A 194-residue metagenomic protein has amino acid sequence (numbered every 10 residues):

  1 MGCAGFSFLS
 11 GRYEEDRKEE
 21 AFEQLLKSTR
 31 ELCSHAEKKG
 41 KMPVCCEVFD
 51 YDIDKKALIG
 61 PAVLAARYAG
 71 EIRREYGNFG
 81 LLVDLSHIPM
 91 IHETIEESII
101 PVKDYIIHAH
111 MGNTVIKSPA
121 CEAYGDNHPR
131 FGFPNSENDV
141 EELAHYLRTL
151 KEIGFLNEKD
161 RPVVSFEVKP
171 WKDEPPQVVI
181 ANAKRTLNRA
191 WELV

Functional and structural regions predicted by a protein language model:
M1-A4, E31-S34, V63-V83, P89-V194: Histidine-acidic metal/acid-base catalytic patches
M1-G80, M90: Active-site acidic/histidine proton-transfer and metal-coordination neighborhood in alpha/beta enzyme cores
